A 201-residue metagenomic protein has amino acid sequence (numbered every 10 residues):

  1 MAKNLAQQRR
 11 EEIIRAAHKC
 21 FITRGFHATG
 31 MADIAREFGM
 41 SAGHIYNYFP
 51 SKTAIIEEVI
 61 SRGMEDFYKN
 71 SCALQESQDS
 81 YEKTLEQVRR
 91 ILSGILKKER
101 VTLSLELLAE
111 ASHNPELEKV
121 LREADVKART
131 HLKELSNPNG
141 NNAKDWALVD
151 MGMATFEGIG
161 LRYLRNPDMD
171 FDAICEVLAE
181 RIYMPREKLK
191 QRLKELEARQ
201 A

Functional and structural regions predicted by a protein language model:
E12, A16-A54, E58: Helix-turn-helix
R36, P50-A54, E58, Q75-D79 (+4 more regions): Residues in soluble alpha-helical coiled-coils and helical-bundle/repeat scaffolds
E58, K69-V101, L148-G152, C175 (+1 more regions): Hydrophobic alpha-helical connector segments
S61-F67: Short, basic, alpha-helical segments at the C-terminal edge of helix-turn-helix-like DNA-binding modules
G94-R122: Amphipathic alpha-helical segments used for helix-helix packing
E118, R122, P138-A201: Hydrophobic/aromatic-rich alpha-helical bundle segments in the mid-to-C-terminal region
V120-H131: Short, solvent-exposed amphipathic helices
